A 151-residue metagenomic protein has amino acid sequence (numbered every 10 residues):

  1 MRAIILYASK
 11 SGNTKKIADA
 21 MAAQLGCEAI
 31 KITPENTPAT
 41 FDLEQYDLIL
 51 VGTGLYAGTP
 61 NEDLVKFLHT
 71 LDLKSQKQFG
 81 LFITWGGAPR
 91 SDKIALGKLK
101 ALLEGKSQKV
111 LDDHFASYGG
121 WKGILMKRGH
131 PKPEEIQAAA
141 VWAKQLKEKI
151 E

Functional and structural regions predicted by a protein language model:
A3-I4, N13-K16, A23-P34, Q45-E151: FMN-binding flavodoxin-like domain, especially the glycine-rich phosphate-binding loop
Y7: Nucleotide-activated donor-dependent transferases that construct or modify glycoconjugates
K10: Acidic beta-to-alpha connecting loop that harbors the catalytic carboxylate
